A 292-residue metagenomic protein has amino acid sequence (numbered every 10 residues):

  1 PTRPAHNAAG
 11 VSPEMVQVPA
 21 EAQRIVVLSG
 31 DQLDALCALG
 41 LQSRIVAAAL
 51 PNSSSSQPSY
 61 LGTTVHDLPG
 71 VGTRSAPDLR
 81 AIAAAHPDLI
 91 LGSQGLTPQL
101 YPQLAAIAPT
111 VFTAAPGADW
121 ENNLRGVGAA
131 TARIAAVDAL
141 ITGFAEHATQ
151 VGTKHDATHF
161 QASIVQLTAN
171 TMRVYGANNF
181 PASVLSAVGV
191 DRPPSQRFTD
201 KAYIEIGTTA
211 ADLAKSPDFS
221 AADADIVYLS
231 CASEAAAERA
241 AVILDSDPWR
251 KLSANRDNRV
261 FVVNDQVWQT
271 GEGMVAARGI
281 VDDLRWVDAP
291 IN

Functional and structural regions predicted by a protein language model:
P1-C37, Q42, N52, W268 (+1 more regions): Extracytoplasmic low-complexity, Pro/Thr/Ser/Ala/Gly-rich segments that lie immediately after a secretion/anchoring
G10-P13, V71-L79, I204-K215: Short helix-initiation/N-cap motifs at beta->coil->alpha
R24, S29-A81: A short, structured surface patch at a secondary-structure boundary
R24-L28, Q32-L36, D138-Y203: Basic- and aromatic-lined ligand-binding clefts that recognize polyanionic substrates
S54-Q57, Q99, A115-G126, Q161-V188 (+2 more regions): Extracytoplasmic ligand-binding site segments that recognize negatively charged/polar headgroups
A81-L91, P109, F219, D223-V227: Proline-aspartate-enriched helix->loop->beta-strand connector
Q99-R173, R259, V267-N292: Extracytoplasmic substrate-binding proteins
D223-N292: Structured C-terminal subdomain patch of bacterial secreted/periplasmic proteins
